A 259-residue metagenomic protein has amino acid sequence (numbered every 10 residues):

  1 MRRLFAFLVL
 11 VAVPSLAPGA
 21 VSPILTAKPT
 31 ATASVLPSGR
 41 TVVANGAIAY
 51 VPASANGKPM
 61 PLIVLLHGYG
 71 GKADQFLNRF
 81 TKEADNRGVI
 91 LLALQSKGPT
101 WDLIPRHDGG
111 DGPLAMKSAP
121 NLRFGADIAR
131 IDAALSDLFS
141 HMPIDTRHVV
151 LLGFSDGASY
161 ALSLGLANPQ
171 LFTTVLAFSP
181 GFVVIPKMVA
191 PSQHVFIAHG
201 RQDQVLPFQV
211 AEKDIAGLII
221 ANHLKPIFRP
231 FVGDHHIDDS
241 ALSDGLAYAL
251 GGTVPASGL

Functional and structural regions predicted by a protein language model:
A12-P14: N-terminal signal peptide c-region/cleavage motif recognized by signal peptidases
L16-L62, Q75, N86, A119 (+7 more regions): A domain-start/cap signature at the N-terminus of enzymes
A55-M60, L65-L103, Q204-V205: Short substrate-entry loop that stabilizes the transition state in hydrolases
F76, F139-P143, R147-S192: Primarily recognizes the serine-hydrolase "nucleophile elbow" in alpha/beta-hydrolase and SGNH/GDSL folds
S96-A126: Cap/lid segment of the alpha/beta-hydrolase catalytic domain
A190-V195, L224: Short, proline-enriched alpha-helix->beta-strand connector loops that line the catalytic pocket of alpha/beta-hydrolase
F196-H199, D203: Short beta-strand/loop motif that positions the catalytic acidic residue of the alpha/beta-hydrolase fold
